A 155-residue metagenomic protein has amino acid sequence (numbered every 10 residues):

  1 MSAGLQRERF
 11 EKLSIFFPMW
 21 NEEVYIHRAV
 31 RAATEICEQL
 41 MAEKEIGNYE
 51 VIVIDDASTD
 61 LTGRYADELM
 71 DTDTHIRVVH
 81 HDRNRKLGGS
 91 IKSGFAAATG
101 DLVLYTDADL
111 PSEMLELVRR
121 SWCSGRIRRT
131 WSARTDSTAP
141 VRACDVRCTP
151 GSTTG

Functional and structural regions predicted by a protein language model:
M1-E38, I46: N-proximal low-complexity "stem/linker" segments adjacent to membrane-targeting elements
K12-L13, T34-I52, L61, T74-R77: Short loop->beta transition adjacent to catalytic acidic/histidine clusters or analogous donor-positioning motifs
I15, A33, G94, D109 (+1 more regions): Residue-level signature of catalytic and energy-coupling elements of molecular machines, predominantly ATP/GTP-dependent
H27, L61, T106-C123: Acidic donor-binding/catalytic loop of UDP-sugar-dependent glycosyltransferases, especially processive GT2
V30, T59, G63-D67, P150: Short, surface-exposed alpha-helical segments at coil->helix boundaries
N48-I52, G63-A97: Conserved donor nucleotide-binding strand/loop of the catalytic core
I52-G63, L110: A conserved acidic beta->alpha catalytic loop
H81-A97, L102, M114-G155: Acceptor/aglycone-binding surface of glycosyltransferases and processive sugar-polymer synthases
